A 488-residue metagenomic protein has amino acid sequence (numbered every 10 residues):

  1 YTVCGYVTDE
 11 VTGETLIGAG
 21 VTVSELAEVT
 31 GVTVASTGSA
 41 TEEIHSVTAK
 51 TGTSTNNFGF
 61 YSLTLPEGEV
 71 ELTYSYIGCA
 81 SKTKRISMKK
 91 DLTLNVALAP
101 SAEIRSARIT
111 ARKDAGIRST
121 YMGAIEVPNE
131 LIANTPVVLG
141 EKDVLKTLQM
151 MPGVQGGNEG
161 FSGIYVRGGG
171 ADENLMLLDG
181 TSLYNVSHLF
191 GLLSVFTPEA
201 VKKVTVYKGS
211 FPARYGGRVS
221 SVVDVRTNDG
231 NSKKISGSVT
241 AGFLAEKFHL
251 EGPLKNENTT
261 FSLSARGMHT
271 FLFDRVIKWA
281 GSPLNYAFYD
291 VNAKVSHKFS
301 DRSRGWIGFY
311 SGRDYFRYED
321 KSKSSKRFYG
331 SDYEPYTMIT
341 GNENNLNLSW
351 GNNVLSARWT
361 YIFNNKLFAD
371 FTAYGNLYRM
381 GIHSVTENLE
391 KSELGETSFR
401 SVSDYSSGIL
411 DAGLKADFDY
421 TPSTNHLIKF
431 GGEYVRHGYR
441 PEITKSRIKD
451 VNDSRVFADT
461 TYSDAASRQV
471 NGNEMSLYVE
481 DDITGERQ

Functional and structural regions predicted by a protein language model:
V3-D9, G59, V96, A107: A short, amphipathic beta-strand motif
A27-F60: Short, acidic Ser/Thr/Gly-rich low-complexity loop/linker segments typical of extracellular and cell-surface proteins
E28, V70-K84, D114: A short, solvent-exposed loop/turn motif at the edges and junctions of modular extracellular/periplasmic domains
N56-F58, G78-A80, L92, T110-F211 (+1 more regions): Periplasmic N-terminal accessory/gating domains of Gram-negative outer-membrane beta-barrel systems
L94-V96, M150-M151, V195-S238, K247-E251 (+1 more regions): A beta-strand signature from Gram-negative outer-membrane beta-barrel systems, especially the internal plug domain
T227, F243-A245, L254-N256, G267-F271 (+3 more regions): Transmembrane beta-strands of outer-membrane beta-barrel pores
S232-K233, K255-W350, M380, S384: Periplasmic-side early beta-strands and strand-to-turn transitions of outer-membrane beta-barrels
S296-D314, L346-Q488: Face-selective signature of the C-terminal outer-membrane beta-barrel domain
